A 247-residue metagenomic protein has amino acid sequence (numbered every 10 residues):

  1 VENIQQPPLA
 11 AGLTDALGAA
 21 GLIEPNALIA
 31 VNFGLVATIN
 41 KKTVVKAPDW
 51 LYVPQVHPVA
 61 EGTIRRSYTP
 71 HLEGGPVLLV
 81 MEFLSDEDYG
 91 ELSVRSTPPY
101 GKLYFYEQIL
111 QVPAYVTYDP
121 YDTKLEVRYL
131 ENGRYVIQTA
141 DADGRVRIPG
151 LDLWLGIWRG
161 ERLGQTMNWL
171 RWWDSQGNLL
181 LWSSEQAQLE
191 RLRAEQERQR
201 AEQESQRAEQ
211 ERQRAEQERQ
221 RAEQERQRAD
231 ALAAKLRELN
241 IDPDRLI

Functional and structural regions predicted by a protein language model:
V1-A30: Charged, glycine-rich intrinsically disordered N-terminal tails and low-complexity linkers that flank
V1-E2, A16-A19, A37-K42, V53-L79 (+2 more regions): C-terminal interaction segment
E24-A27, E61, P113: Short secondary-structure capping/junction motifs at helix and strand boundaries
P25-A27, P48-D49, V77, N168: A generic secondary-structure signal marking the coil-to-beta-strand transition
A27, V31-F33, V44-D49, P54-V59: Short, contiguous, well-structured surface segments enriched in hydrophobic/aromatic residues
L28-A30, V116-D119: A structural signal for short, well-ordered beta-strand segments and their strand-loop junctions that often border
P48, V112-A114: Short, surface-exposed beta-edge/turn micro-motifs
